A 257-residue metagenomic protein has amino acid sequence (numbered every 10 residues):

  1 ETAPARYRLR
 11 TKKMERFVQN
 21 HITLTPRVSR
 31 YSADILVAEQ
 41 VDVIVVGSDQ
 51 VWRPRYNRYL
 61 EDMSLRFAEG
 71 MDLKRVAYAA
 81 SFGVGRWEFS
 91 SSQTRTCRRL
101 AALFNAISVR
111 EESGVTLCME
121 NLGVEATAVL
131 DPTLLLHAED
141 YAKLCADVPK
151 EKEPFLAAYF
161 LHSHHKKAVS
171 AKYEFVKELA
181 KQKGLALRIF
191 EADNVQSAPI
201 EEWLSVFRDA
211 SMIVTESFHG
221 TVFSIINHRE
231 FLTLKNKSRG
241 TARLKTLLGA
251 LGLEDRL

Functional and structural regions predicted by a protein language model:
E1-L257: Active-site anion-handling motifs in enzyme catalytic cores
